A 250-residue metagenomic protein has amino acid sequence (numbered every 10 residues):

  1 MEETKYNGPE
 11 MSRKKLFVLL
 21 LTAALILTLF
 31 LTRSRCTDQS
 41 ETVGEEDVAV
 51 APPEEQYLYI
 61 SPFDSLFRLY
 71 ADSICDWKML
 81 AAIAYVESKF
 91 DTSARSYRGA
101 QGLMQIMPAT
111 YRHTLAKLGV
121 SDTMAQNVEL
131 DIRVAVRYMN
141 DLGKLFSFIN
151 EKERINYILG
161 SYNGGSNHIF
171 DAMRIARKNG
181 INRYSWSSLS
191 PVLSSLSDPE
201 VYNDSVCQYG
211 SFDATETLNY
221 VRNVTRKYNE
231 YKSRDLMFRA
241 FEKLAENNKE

Functional and structural regions predicted by a protein language model:
K5-L25: N-terminal Sec-pathway targeting helices
N7-P9, L27, A81, G99: A general, composition-driven signal for non-globular sequence regions
A24-S34: Hydrophobic alpha-helical membrane-insertion segments, chiefly the h-region of N-terminal signal peptides
R35-N248: Catalytic glycan-binding domains that act on GlcNAc-containing polysaccharides
